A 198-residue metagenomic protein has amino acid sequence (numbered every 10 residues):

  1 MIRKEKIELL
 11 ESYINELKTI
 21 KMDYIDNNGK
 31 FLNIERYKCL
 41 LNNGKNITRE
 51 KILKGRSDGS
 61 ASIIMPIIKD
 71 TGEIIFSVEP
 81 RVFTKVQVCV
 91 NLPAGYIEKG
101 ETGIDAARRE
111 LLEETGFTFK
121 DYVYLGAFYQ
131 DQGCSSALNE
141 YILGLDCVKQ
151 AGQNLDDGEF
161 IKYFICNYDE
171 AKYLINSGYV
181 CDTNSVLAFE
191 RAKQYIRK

Functional and structural regions predicted by a protein language model:
M1-K21, V86-V88, K99, D157-K198: Nudix hydrolase/Nudix homology domain
I2, K51-L53, S62-M65, D70-R109: Conserved Nudix-box catalytic region and its N-terminal flanking loop in Nudix hydrolases and closely related
T19-Y24, Y124: Residue-level detector of beta-propeller blades
M22-M65, K69-D70: Acidic, metal-coordinating catalytic segment for phosphate/diphosphate chemistry, firing primarily on the Nudix
N28, N43, P93-A94, K99 (+2 more regions): Short glycine-rich loop/turn motifs that provide flexible caps or phosphate-binding loops at active sites
G29, F83-T84, Q132-C134: Short glycine/serine/proline-enriched coil/turn segments at secondary-structure junctions
A61-I63, D70, G95-T183: Unchanged
